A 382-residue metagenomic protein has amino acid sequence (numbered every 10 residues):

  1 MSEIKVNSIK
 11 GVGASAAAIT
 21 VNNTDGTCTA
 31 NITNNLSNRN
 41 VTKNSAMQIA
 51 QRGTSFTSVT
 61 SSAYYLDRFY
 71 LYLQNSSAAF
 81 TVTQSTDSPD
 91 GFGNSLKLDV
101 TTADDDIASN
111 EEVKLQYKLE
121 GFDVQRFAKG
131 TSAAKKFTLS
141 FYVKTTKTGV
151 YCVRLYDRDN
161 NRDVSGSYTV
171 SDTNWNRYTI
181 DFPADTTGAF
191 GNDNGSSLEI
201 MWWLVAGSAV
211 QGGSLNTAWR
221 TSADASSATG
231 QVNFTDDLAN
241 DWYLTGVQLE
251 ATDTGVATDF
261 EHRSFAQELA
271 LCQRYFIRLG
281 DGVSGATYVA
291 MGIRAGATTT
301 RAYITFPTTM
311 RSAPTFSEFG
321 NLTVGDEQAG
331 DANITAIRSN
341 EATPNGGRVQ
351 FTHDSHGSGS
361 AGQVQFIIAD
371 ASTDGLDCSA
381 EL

Functional and structural regions predicted by a protein language model:
E3-L382: Extracellular and organelle-lumenal recognition/adhesion modules and their flexible linkers in secreted
